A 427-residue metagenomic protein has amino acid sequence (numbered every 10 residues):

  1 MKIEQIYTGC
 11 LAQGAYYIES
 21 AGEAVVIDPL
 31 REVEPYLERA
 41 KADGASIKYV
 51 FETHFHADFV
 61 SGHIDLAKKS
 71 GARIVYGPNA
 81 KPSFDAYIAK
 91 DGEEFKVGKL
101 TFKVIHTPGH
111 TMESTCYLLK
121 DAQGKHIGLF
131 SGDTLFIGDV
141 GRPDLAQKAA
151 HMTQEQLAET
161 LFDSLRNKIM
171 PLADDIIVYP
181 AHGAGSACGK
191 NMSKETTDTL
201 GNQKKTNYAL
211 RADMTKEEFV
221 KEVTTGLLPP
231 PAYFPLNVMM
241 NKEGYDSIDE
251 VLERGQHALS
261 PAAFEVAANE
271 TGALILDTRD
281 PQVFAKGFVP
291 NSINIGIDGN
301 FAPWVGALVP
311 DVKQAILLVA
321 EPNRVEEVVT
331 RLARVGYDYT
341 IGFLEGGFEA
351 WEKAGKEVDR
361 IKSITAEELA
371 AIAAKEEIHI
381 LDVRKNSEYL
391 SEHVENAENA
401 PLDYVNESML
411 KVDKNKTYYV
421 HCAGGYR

Functional and structural regions predicted by a protein language model:
M1-S46, Y117-G132, I137-G138: Conserved beta-strand hairpin/beta-sheet module of binuclear metal-dependent hydrolase folds, prominently
K2-I6, Y16-E19, E94-G124, G128-L129 (+2 more regions): Core dinuclear metal-dependent hydrolase active-site scaffold
I18, D28, H54, L66 (+8 more regions): Divalent metal-coordination and catalytic microenvironments
V26-I27, I47-H56, I74-N79, H106-G109 (+5 more regions): Active-site neighborhood of phospho(di)ester-bond hydrolases with catalytic His/Asp-centered motifs
P29-L30, F55, N79, T111 (+6 more regions): Active-site metal-binding loops of divalent metal-dependent hydrolases
V33-V75: Active-site metal-binding motif and surrounding structural segment of the metallo-beta-lactamase
T111-P230: Metallo-beta-lactamase
A158, P171-A173, A187-R427: Cytosolic catalytic domains that perform sulfur/thiol-centered chemistry
